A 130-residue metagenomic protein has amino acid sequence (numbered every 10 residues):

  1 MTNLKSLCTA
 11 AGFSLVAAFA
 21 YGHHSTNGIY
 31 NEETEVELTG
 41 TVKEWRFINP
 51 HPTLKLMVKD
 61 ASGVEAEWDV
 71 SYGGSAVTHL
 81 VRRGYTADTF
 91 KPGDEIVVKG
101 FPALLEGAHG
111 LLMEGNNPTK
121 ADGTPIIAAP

Functional and structural regions predicted by a protein language model:
M1-A11: Bacterial N-terminal signal peptides that target proteins for export
Y21-V36: Short boundary/loop segments of OB/S1/cold-shock single-stranded nucleic-acid-binding domains
L38-V42: Conserved hydrophobic positions within beta-strands
I48-K59: Short aromatic-glycine-enriched beta-strand elements
V64-V77: Short, basic/aromatic beta-hairpin or loop at an interaction surface
L80-V98: Short nucleic-acid-contacting surface segments enriched for D/E, G, S/T with interspersed K/R
A103-P130: OB-fold/S1-family single-stranded nucleic acid-binding modules
